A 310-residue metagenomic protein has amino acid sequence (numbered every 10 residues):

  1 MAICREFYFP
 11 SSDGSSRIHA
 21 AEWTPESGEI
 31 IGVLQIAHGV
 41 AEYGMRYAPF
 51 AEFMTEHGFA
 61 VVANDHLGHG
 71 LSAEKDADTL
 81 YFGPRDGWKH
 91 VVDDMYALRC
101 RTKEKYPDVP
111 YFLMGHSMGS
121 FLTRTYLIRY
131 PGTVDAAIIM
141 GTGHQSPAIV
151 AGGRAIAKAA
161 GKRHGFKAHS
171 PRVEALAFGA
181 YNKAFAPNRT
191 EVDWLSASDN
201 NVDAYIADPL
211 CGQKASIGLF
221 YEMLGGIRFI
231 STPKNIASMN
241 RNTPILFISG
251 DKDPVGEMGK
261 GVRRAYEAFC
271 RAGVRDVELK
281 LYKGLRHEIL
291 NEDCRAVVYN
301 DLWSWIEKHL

Functional and structural regions predicted by a protein language model:
M1-S27: N-terminal cap/lid segment of alpha/beta-hydrolase-fold proteins
I31-E42, S117-M118, D251-K252: Active-site glycine-rich loops that stabilize anionic/oxyanionic intermediates across multiple enzyme folds
P49-A77: Conserved alpha/beta-hydrolase
F82-E104: Alpha/beta-hydrolase active-site loop
Y106-S117: Alpha/beta-hydrolase fold nucleophile elbow
T125-L210: Alpha/beta-hydrolase-fold enzymes
F247-S249: Short beta-strand/loop motif that positions the catalytic acidic residue of the alpha/beta-hydrolase fold
A272, D276-L310: Catalytic active-site module of serine/aspartate enzymes centered on a nucleophile-bearing elbow/loop
